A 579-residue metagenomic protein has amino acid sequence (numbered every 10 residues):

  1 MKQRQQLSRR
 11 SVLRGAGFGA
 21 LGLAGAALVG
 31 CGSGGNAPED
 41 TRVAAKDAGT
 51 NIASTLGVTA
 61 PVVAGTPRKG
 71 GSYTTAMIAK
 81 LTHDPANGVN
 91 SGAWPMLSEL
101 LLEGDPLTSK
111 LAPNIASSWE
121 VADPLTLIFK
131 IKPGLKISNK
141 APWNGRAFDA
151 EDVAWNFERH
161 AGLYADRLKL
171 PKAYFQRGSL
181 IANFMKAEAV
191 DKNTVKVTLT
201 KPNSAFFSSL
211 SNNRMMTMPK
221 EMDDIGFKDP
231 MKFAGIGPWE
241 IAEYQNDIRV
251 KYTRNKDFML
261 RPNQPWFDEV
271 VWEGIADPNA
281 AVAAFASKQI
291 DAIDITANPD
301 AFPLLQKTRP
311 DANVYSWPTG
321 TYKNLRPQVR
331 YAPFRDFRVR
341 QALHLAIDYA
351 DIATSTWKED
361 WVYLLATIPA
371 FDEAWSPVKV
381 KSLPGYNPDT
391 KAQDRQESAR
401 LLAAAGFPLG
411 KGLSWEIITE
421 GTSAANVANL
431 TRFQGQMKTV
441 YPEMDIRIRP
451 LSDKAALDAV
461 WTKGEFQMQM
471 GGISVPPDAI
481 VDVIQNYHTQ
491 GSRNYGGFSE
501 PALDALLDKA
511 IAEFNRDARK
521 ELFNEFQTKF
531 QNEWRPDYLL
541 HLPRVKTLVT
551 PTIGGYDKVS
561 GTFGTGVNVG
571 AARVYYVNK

Functional and structural regions predicted by a protein language model:
M1-S11, A16-A27: N-terminal secretory signal peptides
G71-D123, E158, A165, K232-G235: N-terminal lobe/hinge region of extracytoplasmic solute-binding protein
S117-R167, K196, A284, P333-R335: Aromatic- and charge-enriched surface segment that lines or borders ligand/interaction sites
E120, K130, D152, D166-K220 (+1 more regions): Surface-exposed binding/hinge segments that line and control ligand-binding clefts or catalytic entry sites
S138, T198-M216, P230-A280, A301-Y322: Aromatic-rich, solvent-exposed beta-strand/loop patch
T356, D389-A392, E443-T462, V481-P551 (+1 more regions): Extracytoplasmic/peripheral linker and loop segments enriched in polar/acidic and small residues with frequent Thr/Pro
W361-A404, T422-A428: Structural transition elements
T547-K579: Long beta-strand-rich cores associated with HINT superfamily self-processing modules
